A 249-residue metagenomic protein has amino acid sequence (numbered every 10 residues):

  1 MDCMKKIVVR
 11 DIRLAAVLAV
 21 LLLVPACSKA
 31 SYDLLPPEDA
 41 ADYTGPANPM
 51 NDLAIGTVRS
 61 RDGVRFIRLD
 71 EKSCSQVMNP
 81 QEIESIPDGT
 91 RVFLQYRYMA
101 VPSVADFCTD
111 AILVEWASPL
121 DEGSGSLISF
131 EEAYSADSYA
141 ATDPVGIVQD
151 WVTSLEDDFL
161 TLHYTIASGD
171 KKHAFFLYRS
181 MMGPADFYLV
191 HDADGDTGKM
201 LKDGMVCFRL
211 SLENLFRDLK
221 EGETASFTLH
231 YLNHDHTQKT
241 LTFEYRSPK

Functional and structural regions predicted by a protein language model:
M1-R10, V20-V58: Bacterial Sec-dependent N-terminal signal peptides
M50-D52, R59-R61, R97-S103: Short, charged beta-turn/beta-strand-edge "cap" motif at the junction between a beta-strand and an adjacent loop
K72-S85: Beta-strand/loop nucleic-acid-binding surfaces
S85-D110: Flexible glycine-rich surface loops and low-complexity tracts that mediate binding to linear polymers
Y98-A105, H230-T240: Short acidic/polar inter-strand loop motif in beta-rich domains
P102-T165: Surface-exposed beta-loop interaction hotspot
V145-M200: Short helix-loop boundary/capping segments
G195-H236: Short, solvent-exposed, Trp/other aromatic-anchored flexible loops in extracytoplasmic proteins
